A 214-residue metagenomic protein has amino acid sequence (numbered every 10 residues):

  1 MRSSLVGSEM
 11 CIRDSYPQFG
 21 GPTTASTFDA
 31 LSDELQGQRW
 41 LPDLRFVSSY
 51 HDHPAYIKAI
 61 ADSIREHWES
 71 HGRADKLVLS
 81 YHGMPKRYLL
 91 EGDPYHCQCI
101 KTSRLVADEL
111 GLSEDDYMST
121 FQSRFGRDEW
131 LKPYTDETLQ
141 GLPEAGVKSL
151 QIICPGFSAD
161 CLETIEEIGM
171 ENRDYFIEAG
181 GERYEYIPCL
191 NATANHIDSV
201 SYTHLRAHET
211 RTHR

Functional and structural regions predicted by a protein language model:
M1-E9, H204, R211-R214: Single conserved hydrophobic/aromatic residue that forms the stacking wall/gate of nucleotide- or nucleobase-binding
S8, R13-R206: Extended amphipathic ligand-handling, pore-lining, and cofactor/metal-binding catalytic surfaces
